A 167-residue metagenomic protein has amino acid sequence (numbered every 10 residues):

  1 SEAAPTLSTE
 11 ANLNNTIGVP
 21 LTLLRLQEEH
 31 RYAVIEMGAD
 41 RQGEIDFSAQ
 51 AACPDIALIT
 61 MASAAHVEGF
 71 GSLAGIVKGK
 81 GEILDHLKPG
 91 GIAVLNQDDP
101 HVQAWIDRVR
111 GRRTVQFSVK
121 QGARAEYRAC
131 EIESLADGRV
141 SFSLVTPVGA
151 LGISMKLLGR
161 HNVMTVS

Functional and structural regions predicted by a protein language model:
S1-Q97, Q103-R110, T146: Phosphate-binding loop of NTP-binding sites
A74, D107-S167: Adenine nucleotide phosphate-binding catalytic loops in nucleotide-utilizing enzymes
